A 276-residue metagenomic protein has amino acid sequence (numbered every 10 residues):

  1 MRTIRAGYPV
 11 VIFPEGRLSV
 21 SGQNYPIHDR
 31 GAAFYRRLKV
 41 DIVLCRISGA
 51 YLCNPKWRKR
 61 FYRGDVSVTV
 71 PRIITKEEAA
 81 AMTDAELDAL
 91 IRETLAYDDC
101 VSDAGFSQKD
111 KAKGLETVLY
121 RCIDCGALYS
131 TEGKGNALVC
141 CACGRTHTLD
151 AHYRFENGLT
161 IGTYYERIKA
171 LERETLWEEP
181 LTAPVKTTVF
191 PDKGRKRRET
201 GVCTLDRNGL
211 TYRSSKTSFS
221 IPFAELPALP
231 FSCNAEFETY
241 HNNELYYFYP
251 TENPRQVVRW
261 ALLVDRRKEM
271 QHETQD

Functional and structural regions predicted by a protein language model:
M1-T3: TIR-domain catalytic/interaction hotspot
R5-P9, V20-A89, Q108-G126, G133-V139 (+1 more regions): A cross-family acyltransferase "interaction/gating" segment
V11-E15: ATP-grasp fold ATP-binding core
D84-D99, V257-Q271: Short amphipathic C-terminal alpha-helix that caps PH/PH-like domains
Y129-E132, L149-D150: Short, non-ligating residues that shape and space the ligands of small metal-coordination modules and catalytic
R154-C203: Anionic N-terminal interaction surfaces
T204-E236: Phosphoinositide-dependent membrane-docking surfaces
A224-D276: Acidic, Ser/Thr- and proline-rich intrinsically disordered linker/docking segments of eukaryotic scaffolds
